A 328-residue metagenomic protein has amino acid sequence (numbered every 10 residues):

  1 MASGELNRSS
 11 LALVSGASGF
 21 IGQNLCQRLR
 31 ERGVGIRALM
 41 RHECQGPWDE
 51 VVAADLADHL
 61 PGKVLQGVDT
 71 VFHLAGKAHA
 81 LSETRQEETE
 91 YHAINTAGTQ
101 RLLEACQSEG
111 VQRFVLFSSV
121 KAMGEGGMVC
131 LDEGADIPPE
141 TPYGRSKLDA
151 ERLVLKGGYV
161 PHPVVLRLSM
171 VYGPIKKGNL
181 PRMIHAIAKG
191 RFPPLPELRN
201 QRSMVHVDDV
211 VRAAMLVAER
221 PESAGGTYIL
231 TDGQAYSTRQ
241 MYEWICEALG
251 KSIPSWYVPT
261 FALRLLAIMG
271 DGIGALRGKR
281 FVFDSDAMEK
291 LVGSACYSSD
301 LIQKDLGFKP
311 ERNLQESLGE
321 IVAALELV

Functional and structural regions predicted by a protein language model:
A2-S3, Y297-D305, K309-V328: Amphipathic terminal alpha-helices
A12-R32: N-terminal Rossmann NAD(P)H-binding glycine-rich loop of SDR-like oxidoreductase domains
Q45, A54-A97, R101, A105 (+1 more regions): NAD(P)H-binding glycine-rich loop region in Rossmannoid oxidoreductase-like domains and their noncatalytic homologs
E83, H185-V205, D209, A213-V217 (+2 more regions): A conserved pocket-lining segment of Rossmann-fold NAD(P)-dependent short-chain dehydrogenase/reductase
Q100-P142, V164: Conserved Rossmann-fold NAD(P)-dependent oxidoreductase catalytic core, especially the SDR/UDP-sugar
P138-V164: Active-site Tyr-X1-5-Lys
L148, P161-H162, Y172-R182, L216-Y228 (+1 more regions): Glycine/proline-rich active-site loop of Rossmann-fold NAD(P)-dependent oxidoreductases
R220-V282, Q315, G319-V322, V328: Mid/C-terminal beta-alpha module of Rossmann-like enzyme folds, strongest in SDR-family dehydrogenases/epimerases
